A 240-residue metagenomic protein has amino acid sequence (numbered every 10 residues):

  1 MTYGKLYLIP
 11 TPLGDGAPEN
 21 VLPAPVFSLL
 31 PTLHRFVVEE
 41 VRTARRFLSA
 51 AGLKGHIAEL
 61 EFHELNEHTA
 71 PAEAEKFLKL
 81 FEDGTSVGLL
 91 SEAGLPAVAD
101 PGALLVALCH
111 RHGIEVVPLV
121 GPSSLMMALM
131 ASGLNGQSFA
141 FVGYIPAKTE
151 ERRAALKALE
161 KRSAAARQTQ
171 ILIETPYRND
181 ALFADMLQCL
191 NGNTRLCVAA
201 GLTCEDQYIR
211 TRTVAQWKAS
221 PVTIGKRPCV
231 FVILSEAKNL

Functional and structural regions predicted by a protein language model:
M1-L65: Glycine-rich, flexible N-terminal cofactor/catalytic loop recognition
K5-Y7, T85-S86, A165-L240: A contiguous loop/helix-start segment that scaffolds small-molecule binding in enzyme catalytic cores
Y7, L104-R162: Class I SAM-dependent methyltransferase SAM-binding "motif I" and its flanking Rossmann-like core
L30-F36, G113-V117, T169-Q170: Short active-site oxyanion
R42-A44, G94, S124, R178: Alpha-helix capping/helix-boundary segments
H63-A70, I145-T149: Conserved helicase motor
T69, A93-G102, P176-N179: Acidic, metal-coordinating catalytic cores used for nucleic-acid/nucleotide bond scission and strand-transfer chemistry
G94-H112, M186: Short Gly/Thr/Asp-enriched flexible loops that form oxyanion-binding sites at enzyme active sites
